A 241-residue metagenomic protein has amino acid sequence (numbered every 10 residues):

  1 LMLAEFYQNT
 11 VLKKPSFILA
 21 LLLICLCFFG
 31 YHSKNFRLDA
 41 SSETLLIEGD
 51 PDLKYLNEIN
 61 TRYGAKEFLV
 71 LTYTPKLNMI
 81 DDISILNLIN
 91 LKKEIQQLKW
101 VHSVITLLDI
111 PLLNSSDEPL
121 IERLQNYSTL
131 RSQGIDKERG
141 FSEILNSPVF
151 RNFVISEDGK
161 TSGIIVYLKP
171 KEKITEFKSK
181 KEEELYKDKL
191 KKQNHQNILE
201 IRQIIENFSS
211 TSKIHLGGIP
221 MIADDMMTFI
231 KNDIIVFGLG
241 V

Functional and structural regions predicted by a protein language model:
L1-L38: Signature of alpha-helical transmembrane segments and their immediate interfacial
M2-K13, D117, L124-Y127, G140: Cytosolic-side transmembrane helix boundary signature
V11, I95-Q96, I205: Hydrophobic C-terminal alpha-helix "anchor/cap" residues
K14, L98-V101, F208: Acidic-histidine catalytic/liganding microenvironments
S33-L77, I85, G134, E138-E157: Solvent-exposed, non-transmembrane loop/terminal regulatory segments of multi-pass membrane proteins
T61, R131-V241: Extracytoplasmic
T72-T74, I89-S116: Short amphipathic beta-strand/extended segments in non-transmembrane regions
I89, N114-R131, M227-I235: Charged, often glycine-rich, active-site loop that binds/positions anionic groups
